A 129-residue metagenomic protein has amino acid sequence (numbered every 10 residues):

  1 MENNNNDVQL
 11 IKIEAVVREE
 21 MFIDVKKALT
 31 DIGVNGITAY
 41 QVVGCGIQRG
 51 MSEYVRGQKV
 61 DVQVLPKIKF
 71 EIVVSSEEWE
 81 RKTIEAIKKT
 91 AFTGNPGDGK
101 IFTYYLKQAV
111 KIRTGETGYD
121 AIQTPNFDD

Functional and structural regions predicted by a protein language model:
M1-D129: Positively charged, small/polar-rich N-terminal and surface patches that mediate targeting and assembly and bind
